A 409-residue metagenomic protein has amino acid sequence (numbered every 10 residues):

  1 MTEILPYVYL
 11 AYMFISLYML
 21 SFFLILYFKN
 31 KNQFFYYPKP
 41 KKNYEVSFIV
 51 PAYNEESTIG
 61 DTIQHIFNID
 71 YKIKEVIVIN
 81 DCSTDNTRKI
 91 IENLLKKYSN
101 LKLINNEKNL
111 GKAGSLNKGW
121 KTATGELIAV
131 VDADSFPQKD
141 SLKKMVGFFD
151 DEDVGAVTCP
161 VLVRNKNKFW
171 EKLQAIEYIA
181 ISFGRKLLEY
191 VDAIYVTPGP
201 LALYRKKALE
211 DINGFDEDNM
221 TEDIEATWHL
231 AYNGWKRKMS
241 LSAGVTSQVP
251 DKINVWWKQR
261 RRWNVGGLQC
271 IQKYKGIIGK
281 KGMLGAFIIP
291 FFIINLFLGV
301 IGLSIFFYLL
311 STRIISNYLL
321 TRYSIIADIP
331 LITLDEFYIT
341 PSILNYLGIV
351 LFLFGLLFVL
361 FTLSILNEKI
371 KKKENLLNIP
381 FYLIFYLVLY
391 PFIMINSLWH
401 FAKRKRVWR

Functional and structural regions predicted by a protein language model:
M1-K42, S364-N367, Y390-F401: N-terminal membrane-anchoring/stem segments of glycan-assembly enzymes
P38-P40, L296-K403: Membrane-embedded multi-pass helical conduit in multi-pass membrane proteins, especially envelope-biosynthetic
Y44-S47, E75, E225: Cell-envelope/extracellular polymer assembly enzymes that use nucleotide-activated donors
I59-D61, D85-L94, D140: Acidic helix N-cap motif at the loop->helix transition within catalytic regions of sugar-transfer enzymes
Q64-I73: Short, acidic, metal-binding catalytic loop of nucleotide-sugar glycosyltransferases
K74-I77, R88-T122, C159-P160: Conserved donor nucleotide-binding strand/loop of the catalytic core
I104-N105, G114-S115, K121, G125-E126 (+6 more regions): Long helical/loop segments within the catalytic core of UDP-sugar-dependent glycosyltransferases, especially the large
F149-F183, D218-M220, T227-P290, I315-L331 (+1 more regions): Catalytic donor/gating beta->alpha subdomain of glycosyltransferases that bind UDP-sugars
